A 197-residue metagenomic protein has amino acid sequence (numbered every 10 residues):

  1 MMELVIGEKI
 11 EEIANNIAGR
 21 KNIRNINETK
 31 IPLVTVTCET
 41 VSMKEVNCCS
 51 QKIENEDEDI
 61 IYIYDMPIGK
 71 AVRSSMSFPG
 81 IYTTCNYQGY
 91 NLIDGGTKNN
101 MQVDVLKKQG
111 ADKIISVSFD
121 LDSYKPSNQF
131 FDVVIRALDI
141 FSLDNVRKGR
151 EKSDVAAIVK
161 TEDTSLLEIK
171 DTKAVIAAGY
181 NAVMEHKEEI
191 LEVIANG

Functional and structural regions predicted by a protein language model:
M1-G197: Patatin-like phospholipase
